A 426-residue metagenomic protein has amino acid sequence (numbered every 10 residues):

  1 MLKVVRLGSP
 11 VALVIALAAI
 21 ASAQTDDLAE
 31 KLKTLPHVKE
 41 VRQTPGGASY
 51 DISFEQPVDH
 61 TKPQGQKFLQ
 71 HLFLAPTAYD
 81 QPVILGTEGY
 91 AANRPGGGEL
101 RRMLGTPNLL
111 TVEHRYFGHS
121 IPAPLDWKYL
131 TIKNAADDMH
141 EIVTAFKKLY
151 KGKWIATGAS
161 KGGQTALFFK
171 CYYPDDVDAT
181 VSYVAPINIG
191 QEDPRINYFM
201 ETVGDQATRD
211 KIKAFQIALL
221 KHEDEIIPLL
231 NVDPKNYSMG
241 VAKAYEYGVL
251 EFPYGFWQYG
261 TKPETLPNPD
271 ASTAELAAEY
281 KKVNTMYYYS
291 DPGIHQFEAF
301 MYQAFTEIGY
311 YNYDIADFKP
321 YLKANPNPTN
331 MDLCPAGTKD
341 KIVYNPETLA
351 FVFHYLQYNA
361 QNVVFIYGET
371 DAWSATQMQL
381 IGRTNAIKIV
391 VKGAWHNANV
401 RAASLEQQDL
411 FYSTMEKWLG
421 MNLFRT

Functional and structural regions predicted by a protein language model:
M1-D26, M200-K211, T426: Bacterial Sec-dependent N-terminal signal peptides
A23-N108, S413, K417-T426: Catalytic-loop region of hydrolases
L104-P122: Conserved alpha/beta-hydrolase
Y129-K148: Alpha/beta-hydrolase active-site loop
Y150-S160: Alpha/beta-hydrolase fold nucleophile elbow
G158-G162, A166, K170: Gly/Ala-rich beta-loop-alpha elbow adjacent to hydrolase catalytic centers
F168-Y302: Alpha/beta-hydrolase
Q258-T426: C-terminal subdomain of alpha/beta-hydrolase-fold enzymes, centered on the catalytic histidine and its supporting
